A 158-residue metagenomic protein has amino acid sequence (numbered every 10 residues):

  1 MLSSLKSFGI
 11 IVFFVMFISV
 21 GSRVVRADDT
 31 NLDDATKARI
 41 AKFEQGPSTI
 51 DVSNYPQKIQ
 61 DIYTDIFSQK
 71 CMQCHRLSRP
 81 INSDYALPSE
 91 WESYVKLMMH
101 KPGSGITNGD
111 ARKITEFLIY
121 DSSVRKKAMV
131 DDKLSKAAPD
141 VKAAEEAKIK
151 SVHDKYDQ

Functional and structural regions predicted by a protein language model:
M1-I11: Bacterial N-terminal signal peptides that target proteins for export
I11-S19: Bacterial N-terminal signal peptides
V20-A27: Sec/Tat signal peptide C-region and signal peptidase I cleavage site
D29-I59, S68, G109-Q158: Flexible coil segments in periplasmic/lumen-exposed cytochrome c-class electron-transfer proteins
D65-L77, E92-K96, H100-K101, R112-E116: C-type cytochrome heme c attachment motif
C74-P80, T107, I119: Detector for the c-type heme attachment site
S83-P88: Short cysteine/histidine-rich zinc-coordinating motifs and their immediately flanking basic loops
